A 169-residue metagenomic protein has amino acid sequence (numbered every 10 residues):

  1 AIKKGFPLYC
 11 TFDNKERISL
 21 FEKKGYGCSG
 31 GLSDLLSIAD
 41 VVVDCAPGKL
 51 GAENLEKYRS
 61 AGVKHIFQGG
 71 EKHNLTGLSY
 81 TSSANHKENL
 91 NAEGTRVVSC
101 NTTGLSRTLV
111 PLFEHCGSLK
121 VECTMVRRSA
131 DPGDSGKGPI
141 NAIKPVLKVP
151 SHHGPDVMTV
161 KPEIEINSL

Functional and structural regions predicted by a protein language model:
A1-A130: N-terminal Rossmann-like NAD(P) cofactor-binding subdomain of oxidoreductases, focused on the glycine-rich
V110-L169: Active-site-lining helix/loop region of Rossmann-like oxidoreductase modules
